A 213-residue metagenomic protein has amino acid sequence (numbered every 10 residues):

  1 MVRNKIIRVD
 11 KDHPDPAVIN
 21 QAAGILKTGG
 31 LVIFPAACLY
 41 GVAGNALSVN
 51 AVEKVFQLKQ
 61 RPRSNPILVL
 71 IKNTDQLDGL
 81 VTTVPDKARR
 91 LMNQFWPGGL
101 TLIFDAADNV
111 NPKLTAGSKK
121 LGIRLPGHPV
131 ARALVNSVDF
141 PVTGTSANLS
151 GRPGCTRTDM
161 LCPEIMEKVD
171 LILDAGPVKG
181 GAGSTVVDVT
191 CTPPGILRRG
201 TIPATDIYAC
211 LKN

Functional and structural regions predicted by a protein language model:
M1-N213: Active-site-adjacent structural elements in enzyme catalytic cores
